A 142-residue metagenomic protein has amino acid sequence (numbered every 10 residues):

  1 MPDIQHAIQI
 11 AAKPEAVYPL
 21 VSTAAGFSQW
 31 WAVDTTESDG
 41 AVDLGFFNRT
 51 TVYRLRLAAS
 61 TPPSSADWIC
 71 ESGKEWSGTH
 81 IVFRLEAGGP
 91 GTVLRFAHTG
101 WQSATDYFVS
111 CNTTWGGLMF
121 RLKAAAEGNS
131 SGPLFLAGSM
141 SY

Functional and structural regions predicted by a protein language model:
M1-T36, Y142: Hydrophobic ligand-binding cavity/cleft-lining segments
P2-A11, A87-T92, P133: Aromatic-glycine hotspot motif
H6-I8, P19-S22, L57-A59, G91 (+1 more regions): Alpha-helical interaction segments
V17-V21, F27, L57, W68 (+3 more regions): Hydrophobic pocket/interface hotspot
A32-S38, G45-Q102: Hydrophobic-ligand binding "helix-grip"
G100-Y142: A conserved amphipathic terminal alpha-helix motif
